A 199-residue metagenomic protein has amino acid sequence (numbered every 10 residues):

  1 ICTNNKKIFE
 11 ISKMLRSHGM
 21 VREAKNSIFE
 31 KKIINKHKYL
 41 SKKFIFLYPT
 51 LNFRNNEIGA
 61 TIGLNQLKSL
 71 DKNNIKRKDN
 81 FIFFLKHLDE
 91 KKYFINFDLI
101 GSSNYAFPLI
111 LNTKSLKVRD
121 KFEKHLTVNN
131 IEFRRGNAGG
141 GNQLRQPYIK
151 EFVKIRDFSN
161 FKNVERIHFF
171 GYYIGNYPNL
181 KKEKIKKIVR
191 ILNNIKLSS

Functional and structural regions predicted by a protein language model:
I1-A106, G141: Active-site region of PLP-dependent enzymes
T3, L109-T113, N176: Short beta-strand-to-loop capping motifs
K6-K7, S115-V118, H125: Secondary-structure transition into beta-strands, especially the periplasmic turns and strand N-termini that construct
S12, R119-N129, I188-N193: Short amphipathic alpha-helices in soluble, non-transmembrane regions that often serve as interface/regulatory elements
H18-I34, F83, F122-N160, R166-Y172: Conserved PLP cofactor-binding pocket of PLP-dependent enzymes
K114-K121, K181-K186: Short, conserved charged micro-motifs
K150-S199: PLP-dependent enzyme catalytic core of the Aspartate aminotransferase-like
